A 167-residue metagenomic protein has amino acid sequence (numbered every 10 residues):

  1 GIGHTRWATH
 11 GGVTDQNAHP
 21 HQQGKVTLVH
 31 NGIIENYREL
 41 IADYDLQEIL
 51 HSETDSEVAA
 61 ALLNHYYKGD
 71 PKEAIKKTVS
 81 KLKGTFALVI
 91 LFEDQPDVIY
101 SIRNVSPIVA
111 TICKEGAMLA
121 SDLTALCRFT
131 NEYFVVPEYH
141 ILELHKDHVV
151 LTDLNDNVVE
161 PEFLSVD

Functional and structural regions predicted by a protein language model:
G1-D167: Conserved short alpha-helical segments that host acidic/polar catalytic motifs at enzyme active sites
